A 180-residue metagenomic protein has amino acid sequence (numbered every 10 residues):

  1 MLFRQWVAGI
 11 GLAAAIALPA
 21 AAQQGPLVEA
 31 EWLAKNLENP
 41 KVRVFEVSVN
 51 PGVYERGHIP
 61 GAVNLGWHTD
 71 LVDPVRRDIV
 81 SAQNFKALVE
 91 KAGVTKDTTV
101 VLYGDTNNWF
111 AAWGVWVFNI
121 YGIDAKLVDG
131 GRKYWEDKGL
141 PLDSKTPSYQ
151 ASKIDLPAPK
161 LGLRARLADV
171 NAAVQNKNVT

Functional and structural regions predicted by a protein language model:
M1-I10: Bacterial N-terminal signal peptides that target proteins for export
L12, I16-E55, K133-T180: Flexible, polar/low-complexity N-terminal or interdomain linker segments that lie immediately upstream of folded
R43-E46, A62-G66, T99-Y103, K126-L127 (+1 more regions): Structural recognition of the beta-strand scaffold that forms the well-ordered cores of secreted hydrolase catalytic
V49-G52, H68-V72, T106-W109, R132-Y134: Solvent-exposed loop/turn segments at secondary-structure junctions within structured extracellular/periplasmic domains
H58, V63-G93: Aromatic- and Gly/Pro-rich amphipathic surface segment
V80-N176: Thiolate-centered catalytic microenvironments shared by cysteine-dependent enzyme domains
